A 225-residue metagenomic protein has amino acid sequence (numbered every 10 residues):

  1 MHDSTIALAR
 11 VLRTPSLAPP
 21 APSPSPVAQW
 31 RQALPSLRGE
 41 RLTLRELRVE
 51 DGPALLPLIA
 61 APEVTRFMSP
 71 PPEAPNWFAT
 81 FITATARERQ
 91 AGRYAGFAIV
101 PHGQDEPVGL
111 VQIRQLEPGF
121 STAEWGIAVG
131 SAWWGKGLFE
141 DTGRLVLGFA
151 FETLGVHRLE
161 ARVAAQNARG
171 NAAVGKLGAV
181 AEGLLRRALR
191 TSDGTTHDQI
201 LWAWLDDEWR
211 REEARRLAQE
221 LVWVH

Functional and structural regions predicted by a protein language model:
M1-P62, A98-H225: Acyl-donor (CoA/ACP) binding surface of acyl/acetyltransferases
E63-A84, A95-F97: Conserved GNAT-fold acetyl-CoA-binding loop/helix
A84-T85, F149: A generic secondary-structure signal
R87-G92: Short loop/turn motifs at secondary-structure junctions and domain boundaries
